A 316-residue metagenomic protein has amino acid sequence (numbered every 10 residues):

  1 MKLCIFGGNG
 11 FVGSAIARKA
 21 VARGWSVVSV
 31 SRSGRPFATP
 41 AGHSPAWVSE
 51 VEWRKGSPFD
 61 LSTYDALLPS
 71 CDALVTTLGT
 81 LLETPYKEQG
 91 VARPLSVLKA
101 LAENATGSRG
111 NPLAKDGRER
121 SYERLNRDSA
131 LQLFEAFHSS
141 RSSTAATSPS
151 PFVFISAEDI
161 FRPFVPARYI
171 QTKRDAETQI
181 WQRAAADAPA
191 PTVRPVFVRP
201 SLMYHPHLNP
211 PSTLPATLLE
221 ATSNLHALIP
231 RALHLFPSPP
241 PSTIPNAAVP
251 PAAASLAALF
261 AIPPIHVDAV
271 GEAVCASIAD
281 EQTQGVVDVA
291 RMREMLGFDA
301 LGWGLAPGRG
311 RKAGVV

Functional and structural regions predicted by a protein language model:
M1, P40-A46, G90-K115, S143-A145 (+1 more regions): Eukaryotic N-terminal low-complexity, Ser/Thr- and Lys/Arg-rich leader segments that predominantly function as
M1-W25: N-terminal Rossmann NAD(P)H-binding glycine-rich loop of SDR-like oxidoreductase domains
K2, D72-A73, P151: Structural motif
C4, V28, V196: Conserved beta-strand positions in the Rossmann-like core of class I SAM-dependent methyltransferases
G8-F11, A15-I16, A146, S150 (+1 more regions): Oxidoreductase cofactor-interface core, primarily capturing Rossmann-like NAD(P)-dependent enzymes
W25-R32, P36: Conserved glycine-rich Rossmann-like NAD(P)H-binding loop of the short-chain dehydrogenase/reductase
P36-Q132, A136: NAD(P)H-binding glycine-rich loop region in Rossmannoid oxidoreductase-like domains and their noncatalytic homologs
A136-P149: A short helix-coil junction within the Rossmann-fold of NAD(P)-dependent oxidoreductases
